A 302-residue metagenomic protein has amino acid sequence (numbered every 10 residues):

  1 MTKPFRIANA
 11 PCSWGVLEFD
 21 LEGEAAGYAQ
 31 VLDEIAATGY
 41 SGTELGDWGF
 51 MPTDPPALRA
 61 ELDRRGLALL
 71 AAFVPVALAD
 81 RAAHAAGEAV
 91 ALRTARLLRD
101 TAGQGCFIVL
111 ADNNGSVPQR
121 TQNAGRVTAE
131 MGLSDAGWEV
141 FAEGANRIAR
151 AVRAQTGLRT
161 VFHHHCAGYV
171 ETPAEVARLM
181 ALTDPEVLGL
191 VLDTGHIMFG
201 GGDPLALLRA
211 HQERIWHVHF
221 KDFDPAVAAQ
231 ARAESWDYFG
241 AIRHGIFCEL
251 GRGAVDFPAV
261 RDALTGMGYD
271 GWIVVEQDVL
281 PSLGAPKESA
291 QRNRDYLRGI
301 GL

Functional and structural regions predicted by a protein language model:
M1-D20, P75, S116-T128, S235-H244: N-terminal small/glycine-rich loop or linker at the start of catalytic domains across soluble metabolic enzymes
M1-Q104, E139-V140, N146-R147, P185 (+3 more regions): N-terminal pre-domain/capping segments
E18-A25, W138, P173, M198-Y269 (+1 more regions): Gly/Pro-rich active-site loop or hairpin
G42-A57, A77-A89, C166-T172, T194-G202 (+3 more regions): Acidic-and-aromatic substrate-binding clefts and catalytic sites of carbohydrate-active enzymes
E44, A71, F107-V109, V161 (+3 more regions): Conserved beta-strand positions in the central sheet of alpha/beta enzyme cores
P55-R59, R120-N123, G168-P185, G200-R209 (+2 more regions): Distinct, well-ordered alpha-helical segments
A83-L190: Active-site acidic/histidine proton-transfer and metal-coordination neighborhood in alpha/beta enzyme cores
